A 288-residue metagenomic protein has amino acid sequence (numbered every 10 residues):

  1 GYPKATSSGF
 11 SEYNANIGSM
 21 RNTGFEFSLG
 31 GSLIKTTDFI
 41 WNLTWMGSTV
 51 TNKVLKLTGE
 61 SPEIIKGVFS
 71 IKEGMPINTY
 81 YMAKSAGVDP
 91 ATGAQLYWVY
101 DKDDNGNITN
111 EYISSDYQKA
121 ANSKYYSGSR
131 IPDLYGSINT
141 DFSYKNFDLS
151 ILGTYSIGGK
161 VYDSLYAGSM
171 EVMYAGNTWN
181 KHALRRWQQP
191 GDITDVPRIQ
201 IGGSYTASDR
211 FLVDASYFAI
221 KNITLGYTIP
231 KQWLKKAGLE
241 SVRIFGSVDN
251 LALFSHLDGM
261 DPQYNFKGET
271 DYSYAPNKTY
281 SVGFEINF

Functional and structural regions predicted by a protein language model:
G1, W41, T49-V68, G158-W187 (+1 more regions): Outer-membrane beta-barrel and related beta-rich outer-membrane complex signature in Gram-negative bacteria
S11, R21-F25, G47-K53, P132-G136 (+3 more regions): Transmembrane beta-barrel architecture of outer-membrane proteins
N14-N22, G67-T92, A175, A183-L184 (+3 more regions): C-terminal beta-signal and terminal closure region of outer-membrane beta-barrel proteins
A15-M20, F25, S32-R130: Conserved small-residue
L29, L43-W45, I151, I244-G246 (+1 more regions): Membrane-embedded beta-strand positions of outer-membrane beta-barrel proteins
G31-L33, G47-K53, Y144-N146, Y155-G159 (+4 more regions): Transmembrane beta-strands of outer-membrane beta-barrel pores
T37, N146-I151, Q232-W233: Repeated loop/turn-to-beta-strand initiation elements of outer-membrane beta-barrel proteins
S156-I244: Extracytoplasmic gating/loop element in the C-terminal half of outer-membrane beta-barrel translocons and assembly
